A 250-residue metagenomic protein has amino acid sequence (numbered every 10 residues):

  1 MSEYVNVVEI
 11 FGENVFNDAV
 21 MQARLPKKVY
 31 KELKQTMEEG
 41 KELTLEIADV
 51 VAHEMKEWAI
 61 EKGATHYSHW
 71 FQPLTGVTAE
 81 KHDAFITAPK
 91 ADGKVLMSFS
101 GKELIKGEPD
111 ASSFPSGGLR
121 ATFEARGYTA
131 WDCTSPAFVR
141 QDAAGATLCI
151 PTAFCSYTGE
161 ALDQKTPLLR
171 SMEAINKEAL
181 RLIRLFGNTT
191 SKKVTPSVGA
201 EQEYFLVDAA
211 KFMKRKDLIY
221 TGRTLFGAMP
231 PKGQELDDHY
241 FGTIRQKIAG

Functional and structural regions predicted by a protein language model:
S2-E3, A153: The identity of the second residue at the extreme N-terminus of proteins
E3-N14, D18-S100, I105-F123: Histidine/acidic residue-rich metal-binding segments in metalloenzymes
A125-G250: Glycine-rich, acidic/polar active-site loops that bind/position phosphate-bearing ligands
